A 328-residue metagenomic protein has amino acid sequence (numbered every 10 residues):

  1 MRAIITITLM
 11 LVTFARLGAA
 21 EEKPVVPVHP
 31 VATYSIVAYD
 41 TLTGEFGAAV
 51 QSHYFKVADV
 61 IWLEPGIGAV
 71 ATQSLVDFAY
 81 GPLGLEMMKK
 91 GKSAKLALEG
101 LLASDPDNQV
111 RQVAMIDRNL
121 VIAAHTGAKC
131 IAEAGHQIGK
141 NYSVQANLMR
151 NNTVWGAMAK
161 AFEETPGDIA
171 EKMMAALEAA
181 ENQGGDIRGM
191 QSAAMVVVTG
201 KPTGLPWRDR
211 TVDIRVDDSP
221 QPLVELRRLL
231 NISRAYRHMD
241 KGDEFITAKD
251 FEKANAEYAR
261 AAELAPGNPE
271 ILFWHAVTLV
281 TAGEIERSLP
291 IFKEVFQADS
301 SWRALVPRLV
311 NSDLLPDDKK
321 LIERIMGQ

Functional and structural regions predicted by a protein language model:
A20-R237, A248: N-terminal nucleophile
P266, S300-S301: Short coil turns that delineate tetratricopeptide repeat
W274, R308-L309: Canonical tetratricopeptide repeat
